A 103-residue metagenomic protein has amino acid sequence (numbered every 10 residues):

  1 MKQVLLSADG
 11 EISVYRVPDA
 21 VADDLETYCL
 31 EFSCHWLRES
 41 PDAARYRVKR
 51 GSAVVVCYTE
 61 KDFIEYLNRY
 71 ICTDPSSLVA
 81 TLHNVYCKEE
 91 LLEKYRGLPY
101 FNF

Functional and structural regions predicted by a protein language model:
M1-V21: Short, extreme N-terminal segment that most often corresponds to the first beta-strand
A22-F32: Short, surface-exposed linear segments at secondary-structure transitions and domain or protein termini
S33-F103: Short, mixed-charge low-complexity intrinsically disordered segments
